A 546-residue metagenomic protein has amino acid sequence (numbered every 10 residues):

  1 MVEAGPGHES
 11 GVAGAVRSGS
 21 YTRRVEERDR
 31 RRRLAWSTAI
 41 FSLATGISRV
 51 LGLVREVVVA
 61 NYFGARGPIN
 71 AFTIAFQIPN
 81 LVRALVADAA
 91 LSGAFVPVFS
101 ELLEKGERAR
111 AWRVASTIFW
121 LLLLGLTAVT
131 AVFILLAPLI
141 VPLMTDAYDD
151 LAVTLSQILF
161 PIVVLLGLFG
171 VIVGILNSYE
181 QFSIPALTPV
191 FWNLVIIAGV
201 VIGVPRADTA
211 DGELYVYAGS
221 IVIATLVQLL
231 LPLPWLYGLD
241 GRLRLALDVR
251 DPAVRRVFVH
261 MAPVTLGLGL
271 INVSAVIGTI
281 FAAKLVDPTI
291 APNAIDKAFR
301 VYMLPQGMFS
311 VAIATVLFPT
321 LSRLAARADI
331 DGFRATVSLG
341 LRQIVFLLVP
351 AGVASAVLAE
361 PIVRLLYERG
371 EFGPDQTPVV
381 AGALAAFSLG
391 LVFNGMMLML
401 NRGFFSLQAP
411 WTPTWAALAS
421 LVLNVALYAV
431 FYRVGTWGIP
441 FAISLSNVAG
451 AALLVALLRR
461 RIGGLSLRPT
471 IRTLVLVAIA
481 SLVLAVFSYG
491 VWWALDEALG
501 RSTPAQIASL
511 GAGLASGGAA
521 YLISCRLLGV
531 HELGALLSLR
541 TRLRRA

Functional and structural regions predicted by a protein language model:
V2-A546: Membrane-embedded alpha-helical bundles of multi-pass transporters/translocases, especially carrier/permease families
